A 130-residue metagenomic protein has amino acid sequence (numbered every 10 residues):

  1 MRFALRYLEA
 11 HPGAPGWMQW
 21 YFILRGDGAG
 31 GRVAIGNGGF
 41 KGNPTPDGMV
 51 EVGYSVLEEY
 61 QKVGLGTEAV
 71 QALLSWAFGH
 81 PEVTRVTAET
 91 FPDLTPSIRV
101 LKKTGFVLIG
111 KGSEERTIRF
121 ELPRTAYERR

Functional and structural regions predicted by a protein language model:
M1-E51, V56-E59, S75-W76, H80 (+3 more regions): GNAT-family acyltransferases
D47, G64, P96: Residues that form or flank phosphate/diphosphate-binding pockets in enzymes that use nucleotide phosphates
Y60, G64-L73: Conserved acetyl-CoA pyrophosphate-binding loop and the N-cap/start of the following alpha-helix in GNAT-like
T67, D93-L108: Conserved active-site alpha-helix within GNAT-family acetyltransferase domains
